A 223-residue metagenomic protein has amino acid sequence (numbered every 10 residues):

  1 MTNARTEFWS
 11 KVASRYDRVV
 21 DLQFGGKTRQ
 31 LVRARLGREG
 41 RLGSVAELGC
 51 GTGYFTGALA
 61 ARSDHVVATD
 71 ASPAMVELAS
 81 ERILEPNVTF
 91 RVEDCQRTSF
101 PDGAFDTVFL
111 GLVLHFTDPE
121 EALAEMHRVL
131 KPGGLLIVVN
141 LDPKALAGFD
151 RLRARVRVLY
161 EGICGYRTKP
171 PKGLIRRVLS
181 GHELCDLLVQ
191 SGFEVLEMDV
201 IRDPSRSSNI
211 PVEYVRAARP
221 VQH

Functional and structural regions predicted by a protein language model:
M1-G40, Y54, K144, P211: Conserved class I S-adenosyl-L-methionine
A46-R97: Class I SAM-dependent methyltransferase SAM/SAH-binding core
Q96-V108: A short acidic, Gly/Pro-enriched loop at the edge of an enzyme's catalytic core that lines a small-molecule cofactor
T107-E120: A short SAM/SAH-binding and catalytic strip from SAM-dependent methyltransferases
E121-P132: A short glycine-rich, Lys/Arg-flanked "PGG" loop and its adjoining helix->strand segment in the class I
I137-G162: Conserved class I S-adenosyl-L-methionine
I175-S191: Short alpha-helix
S191-G192, R202-H223: Core SAM-dependent methyltransferase catalytic element
